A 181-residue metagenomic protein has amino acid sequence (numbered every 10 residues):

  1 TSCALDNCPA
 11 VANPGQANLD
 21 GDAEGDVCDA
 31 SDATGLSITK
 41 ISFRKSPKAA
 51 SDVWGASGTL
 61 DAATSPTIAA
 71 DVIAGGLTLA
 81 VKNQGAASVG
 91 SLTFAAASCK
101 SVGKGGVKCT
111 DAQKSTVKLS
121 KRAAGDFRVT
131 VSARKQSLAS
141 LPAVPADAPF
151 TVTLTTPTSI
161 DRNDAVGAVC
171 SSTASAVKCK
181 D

Functional and structural regions predicted by a protein language model:
T1-T34: Extracellular calcium-associated, cysteine-rich motifs in secreted modular proteins
S31-D181: Extracellular glycoprotein-like low-complexity segments
